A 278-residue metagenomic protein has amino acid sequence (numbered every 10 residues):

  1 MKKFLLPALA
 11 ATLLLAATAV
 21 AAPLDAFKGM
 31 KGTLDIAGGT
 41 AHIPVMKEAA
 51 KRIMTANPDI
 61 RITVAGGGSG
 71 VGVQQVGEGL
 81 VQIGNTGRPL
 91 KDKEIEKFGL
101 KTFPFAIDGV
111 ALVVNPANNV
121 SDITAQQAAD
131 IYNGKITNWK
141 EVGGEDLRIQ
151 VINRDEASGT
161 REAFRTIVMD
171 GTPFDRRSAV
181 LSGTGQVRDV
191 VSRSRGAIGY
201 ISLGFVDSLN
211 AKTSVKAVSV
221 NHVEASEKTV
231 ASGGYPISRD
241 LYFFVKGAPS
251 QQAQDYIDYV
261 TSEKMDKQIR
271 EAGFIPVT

Functional and structural regions predicted by a protein language model:
M1-F4: Positively charged n-region of N-terminal signal peptides that target proteins for export
L6-P7, R165: General helical structural elements
P7-A16: Bacterial N-terminal signal peptides
V20-T278: Exported/periplasmic ABC-transporter solute-binding proteins
